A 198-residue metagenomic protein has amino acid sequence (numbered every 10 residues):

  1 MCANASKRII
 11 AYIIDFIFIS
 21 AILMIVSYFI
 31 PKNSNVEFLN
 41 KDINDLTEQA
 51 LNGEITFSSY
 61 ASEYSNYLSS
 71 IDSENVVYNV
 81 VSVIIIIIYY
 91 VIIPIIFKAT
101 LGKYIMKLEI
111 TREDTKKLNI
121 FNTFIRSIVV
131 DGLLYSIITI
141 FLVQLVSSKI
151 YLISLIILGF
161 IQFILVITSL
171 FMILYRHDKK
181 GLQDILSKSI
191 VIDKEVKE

Functional and structural regions predicted by a protein language model:
M1-L145, K149, I156-M172, R176-E198: Short, small/hydrophobic-residue-rich motifs at membrane-helix boundaries and re-entrant hairpins of integral membrane
